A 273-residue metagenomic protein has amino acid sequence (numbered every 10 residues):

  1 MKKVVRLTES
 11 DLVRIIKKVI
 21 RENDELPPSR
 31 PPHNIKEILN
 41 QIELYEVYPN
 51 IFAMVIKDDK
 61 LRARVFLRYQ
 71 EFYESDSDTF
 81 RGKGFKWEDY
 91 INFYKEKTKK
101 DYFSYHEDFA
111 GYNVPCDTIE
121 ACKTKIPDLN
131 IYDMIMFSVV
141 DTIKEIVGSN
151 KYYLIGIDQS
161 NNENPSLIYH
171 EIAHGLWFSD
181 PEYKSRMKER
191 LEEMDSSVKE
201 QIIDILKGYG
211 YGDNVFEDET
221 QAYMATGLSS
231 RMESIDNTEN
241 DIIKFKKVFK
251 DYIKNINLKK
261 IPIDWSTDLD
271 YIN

Functional and structural regions predicted by a protein language model:
M1-D24: Protein-protein interaction and targeting regions used for scaffolding, dimerization, and localization
E9, E22, E171, E219 (+1 more regions): Acidic-residue sensor for enzyme active/binding pockets
N23-K151, K260-N273: A metal-dependent hydrolase signature that marks the N-terminal structural subdomain at the beginning of catalytic folds
P32, N40-Y48, Y132-L154, E192-N273: Metalloprotease/metallohydrolase-associated module, dominated by Zn2+-dependent proteases
Y152-Y169: Short pre-active-site segment immediately N-terminal to the catalytic Zn-binding motif
S166-S179: Active-site recognition of the HExxH zinc-binding catalytic motif
F178, E182, A225-L228: Glycine-rich, acidic and aromatic/proline-enriched surface loops and short helix-turn segments that act as binding
E182-E193: Short acidic alpha-helical/loop segments enriched in Asp/Glu that coordinate divalent cations
